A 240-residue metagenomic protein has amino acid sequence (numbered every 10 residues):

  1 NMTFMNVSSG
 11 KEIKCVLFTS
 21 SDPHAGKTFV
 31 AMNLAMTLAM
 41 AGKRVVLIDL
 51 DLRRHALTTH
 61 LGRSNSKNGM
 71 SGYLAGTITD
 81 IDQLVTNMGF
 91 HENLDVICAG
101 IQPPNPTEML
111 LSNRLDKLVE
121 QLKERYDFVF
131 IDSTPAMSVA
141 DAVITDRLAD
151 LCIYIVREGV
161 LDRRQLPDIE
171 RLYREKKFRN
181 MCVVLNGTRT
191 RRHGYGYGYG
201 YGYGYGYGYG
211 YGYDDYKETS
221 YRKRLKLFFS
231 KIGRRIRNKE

Functional and structural regions predicted by a protein language model:
N1-E240: P-loop NTP-binding module
